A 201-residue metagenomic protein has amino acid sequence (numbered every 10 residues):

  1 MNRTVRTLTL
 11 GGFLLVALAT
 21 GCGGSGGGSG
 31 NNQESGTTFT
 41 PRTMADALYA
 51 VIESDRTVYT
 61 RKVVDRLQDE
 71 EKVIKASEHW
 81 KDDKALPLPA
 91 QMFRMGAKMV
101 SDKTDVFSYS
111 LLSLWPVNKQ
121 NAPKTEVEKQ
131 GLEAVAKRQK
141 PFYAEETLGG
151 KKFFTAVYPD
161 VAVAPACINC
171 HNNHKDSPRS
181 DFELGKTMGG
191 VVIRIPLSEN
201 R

Functional and structural regions predicted by a protein language model:
M1-G12: Bacterial N-terminal signal peptides that target proteins for export
T4, R66-E70, C167: Membrane-targeting and insertion segments and their boundary/processing signals
G12-F13, Y49: Alpha-helical interaction segments
V16, V161-A164: Processing junctions and N-termini across compartments
L18-G21: C-terminal motif of bacterial Sec signal peptides marking the signal peptidase cleavage site
G23-A162, D176-R201: Extracytoplasmic c-type cytochrome modules immediately beyond a signal peptide or single-pass transmembrane anchor
V163-K175: The canonical Cys-X-X-Cys-His
